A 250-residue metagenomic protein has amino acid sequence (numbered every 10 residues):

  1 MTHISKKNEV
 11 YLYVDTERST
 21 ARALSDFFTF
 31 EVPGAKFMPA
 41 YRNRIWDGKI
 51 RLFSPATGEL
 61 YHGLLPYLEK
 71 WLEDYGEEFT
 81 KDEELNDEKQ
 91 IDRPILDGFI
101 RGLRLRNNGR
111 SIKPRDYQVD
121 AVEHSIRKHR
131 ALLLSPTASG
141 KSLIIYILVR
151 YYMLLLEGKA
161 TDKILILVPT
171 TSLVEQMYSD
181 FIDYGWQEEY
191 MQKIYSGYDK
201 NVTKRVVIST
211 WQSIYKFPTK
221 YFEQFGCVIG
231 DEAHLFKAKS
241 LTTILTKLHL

Functional and structural regions predicted by a protein language model:
M1-K81: N-terminal accessory nucleic-acid engagement/regulatory domains that precede and modulate ATP-driven motor cores
W46-S54, W71-D74, T80-L134: Conserved pre-motif I regulatory segment
K113, R127-Y152, K163: Walker A/P-loop
I144-L148, L173, S240: Hydrophobic positions on the alpha1 helix immediately C-terminal to the Walker A/P-loop
T161-T170: Conserved RecA-like ASCE P-loop NTPase motor core of nucleic-acid helicases/translocases
T171-Y198, G226: Conserved helix-turn-beta segment of the N-terminal RecA-like "Helicase ATP-binding" lobe in SF1/SF2 helicases
S196-V207, F222-Q224: Conserved motor-coupling elements within RecA-like helicase/translocase cores
W211-L250: SF2 helicase catalytic motif II
